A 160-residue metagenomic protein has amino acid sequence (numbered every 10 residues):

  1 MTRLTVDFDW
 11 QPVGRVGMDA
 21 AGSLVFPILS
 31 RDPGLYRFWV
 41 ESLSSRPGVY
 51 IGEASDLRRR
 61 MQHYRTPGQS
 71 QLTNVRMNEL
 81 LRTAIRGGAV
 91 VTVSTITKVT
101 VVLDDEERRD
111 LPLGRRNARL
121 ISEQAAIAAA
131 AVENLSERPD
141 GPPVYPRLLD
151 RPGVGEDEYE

Functional and structural regions predicted by a protein language model:
M1-V49, E53-E160: Boundary/linker segments flanking structured domains
